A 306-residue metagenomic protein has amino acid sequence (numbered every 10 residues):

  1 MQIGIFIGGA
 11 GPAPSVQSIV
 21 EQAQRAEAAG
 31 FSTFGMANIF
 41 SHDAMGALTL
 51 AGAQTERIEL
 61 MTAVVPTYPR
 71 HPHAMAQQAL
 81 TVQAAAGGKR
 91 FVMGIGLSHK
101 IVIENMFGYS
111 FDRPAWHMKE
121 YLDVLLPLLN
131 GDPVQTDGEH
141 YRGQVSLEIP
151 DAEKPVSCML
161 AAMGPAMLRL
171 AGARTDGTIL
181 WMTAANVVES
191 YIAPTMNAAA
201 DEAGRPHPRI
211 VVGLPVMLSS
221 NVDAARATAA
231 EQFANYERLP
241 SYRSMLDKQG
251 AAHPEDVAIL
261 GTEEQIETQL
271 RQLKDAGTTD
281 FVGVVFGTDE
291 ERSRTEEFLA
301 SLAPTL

Functional and structural regions predicted by a protein language model:
M1-L306: Active-site-adjacent structural elements that line small-molecule/cofactor binding pockets in enzymes
